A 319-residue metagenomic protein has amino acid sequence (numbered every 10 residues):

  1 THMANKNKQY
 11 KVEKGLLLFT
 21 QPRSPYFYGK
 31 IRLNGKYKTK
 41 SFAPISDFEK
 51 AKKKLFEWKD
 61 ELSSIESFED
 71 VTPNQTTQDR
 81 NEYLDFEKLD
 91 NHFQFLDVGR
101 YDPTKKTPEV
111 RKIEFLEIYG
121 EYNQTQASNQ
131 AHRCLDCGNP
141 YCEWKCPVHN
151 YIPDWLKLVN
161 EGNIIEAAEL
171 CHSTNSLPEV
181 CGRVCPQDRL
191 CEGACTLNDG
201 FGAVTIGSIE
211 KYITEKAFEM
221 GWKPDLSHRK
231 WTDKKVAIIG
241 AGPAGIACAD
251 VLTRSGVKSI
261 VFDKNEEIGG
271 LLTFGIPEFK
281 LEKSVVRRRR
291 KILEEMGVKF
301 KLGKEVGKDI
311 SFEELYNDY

Functional and structural regions predicted by a protein language model:
T1-I45, E49, T72-Q78: Short, Arg/Lys-rich segments that mark the N-terminal edge of DNA/RNA- and chromatin-recognition modules
I45-L62: A short, charged, amphipathic alpha-helix used as a generic interaction element across diverse proteins
N74-K235, K283: Ferredoxin-type iron-sulfur electron-transfer modules and their immediate structural context
E166, K230, K234-I239, R287-Y319: Feature captures the FAD/FMN-dependent oxidoreductase FAD-binding
S176, G242-P243, E267: Residue-level detector of alpha-helix initiation sites
K235-I260: N-terminal Rossmann-like FAD-binding beta1-loop-alpha1 element of flavoenzymes
V257-T273: Glycine-rich FAD pyrophosphate-binding loop
F274-V285: Glycine-rich phosphate-binding loop and adjoining beta1-alpha1-beta2 segment of Rossmann-like nucleotide-binding folds
